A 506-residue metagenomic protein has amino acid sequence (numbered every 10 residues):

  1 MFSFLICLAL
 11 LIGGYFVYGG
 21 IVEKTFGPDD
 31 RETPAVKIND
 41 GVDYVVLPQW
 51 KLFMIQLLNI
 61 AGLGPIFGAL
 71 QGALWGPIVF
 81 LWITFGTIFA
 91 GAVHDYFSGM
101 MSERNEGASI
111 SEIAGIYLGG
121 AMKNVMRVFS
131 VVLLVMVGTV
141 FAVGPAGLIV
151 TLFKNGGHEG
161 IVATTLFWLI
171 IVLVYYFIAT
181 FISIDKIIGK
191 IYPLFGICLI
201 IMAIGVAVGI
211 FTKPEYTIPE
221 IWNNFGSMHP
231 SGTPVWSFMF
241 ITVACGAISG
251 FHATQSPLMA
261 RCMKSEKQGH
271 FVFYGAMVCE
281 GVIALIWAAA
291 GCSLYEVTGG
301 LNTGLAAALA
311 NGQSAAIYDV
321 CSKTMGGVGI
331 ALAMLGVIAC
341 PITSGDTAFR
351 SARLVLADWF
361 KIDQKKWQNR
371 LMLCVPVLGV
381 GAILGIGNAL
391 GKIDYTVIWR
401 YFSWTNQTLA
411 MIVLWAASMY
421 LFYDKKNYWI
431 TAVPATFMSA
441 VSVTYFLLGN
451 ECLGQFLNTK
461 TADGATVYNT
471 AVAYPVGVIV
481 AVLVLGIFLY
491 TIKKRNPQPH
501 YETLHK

Functional and structural regions predicted by a protein language model:
M1-G19, G72-S102, S111, I330 (+1 more regions): Extracellular loop-to-transmembrane helix junctions
A9-G27, F129, P145-I149, T165-T212 (+3 more regions): Membrane-interface loop-to-helix entry segments
L10-I66, Q268: Membrane-interface "cap" regions at the ends of multi-pass membrane proteins
L10-L11, Y15, Q56, A90-E106 (+3 more regions): Helix-loop-helix module between adjacent transmembrane segments
P48-G64, A207-E215, N224-W287, L332-S344: Hydrophobic, membrane-embedded alpha-helices of multi-pass small-molecule transporters
G99, G209-I221, Y274-D319, I386-I393: Extracellular/periplasmic helix-exit of transmembrane alpha-helices
K123-R127, V162-I170, G275-A284, C292 (+6 more regions): Loop-to-transmembrane helix boundary motifs in multi-pass membrane proteins
G138-G156, A163-W168, T180, L199-G226 (+2 more regions): Hydrophobic alpha-helical segments and their helix-loop junctions in multi-pass secondary transporters
